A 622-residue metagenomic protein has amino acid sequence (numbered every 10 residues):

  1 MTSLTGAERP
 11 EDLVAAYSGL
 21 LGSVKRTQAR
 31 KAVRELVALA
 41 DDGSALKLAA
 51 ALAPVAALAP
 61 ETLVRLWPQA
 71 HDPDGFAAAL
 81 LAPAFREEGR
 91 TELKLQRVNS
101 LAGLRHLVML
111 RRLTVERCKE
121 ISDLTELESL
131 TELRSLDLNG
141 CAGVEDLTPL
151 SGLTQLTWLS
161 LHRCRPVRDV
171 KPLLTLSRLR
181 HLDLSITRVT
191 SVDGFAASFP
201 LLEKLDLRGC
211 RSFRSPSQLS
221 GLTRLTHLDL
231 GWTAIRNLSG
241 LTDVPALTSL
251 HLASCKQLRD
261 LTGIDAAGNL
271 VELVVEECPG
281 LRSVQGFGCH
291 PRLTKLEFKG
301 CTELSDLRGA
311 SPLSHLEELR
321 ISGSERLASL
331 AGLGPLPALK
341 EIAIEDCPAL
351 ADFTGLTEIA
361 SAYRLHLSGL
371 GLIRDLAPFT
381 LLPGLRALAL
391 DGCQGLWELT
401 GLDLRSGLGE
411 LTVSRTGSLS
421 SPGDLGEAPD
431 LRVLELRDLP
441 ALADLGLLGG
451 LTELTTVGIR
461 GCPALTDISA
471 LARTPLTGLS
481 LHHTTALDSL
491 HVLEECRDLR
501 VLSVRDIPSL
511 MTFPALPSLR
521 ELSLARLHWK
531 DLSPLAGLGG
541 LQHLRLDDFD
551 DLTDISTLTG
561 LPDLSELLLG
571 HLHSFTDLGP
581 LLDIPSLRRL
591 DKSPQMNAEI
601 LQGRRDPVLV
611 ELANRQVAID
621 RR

Functional and structural regions predicted by a protein language model:
M1-T2: Actinobacteria-biased recognition of intrinsically disordered, low-complexity terminal regions
P10-L20, D42-L52, D74-A82, L101 (+2 more regions): Amphipathic alpha-helical scaffolding segments comprising HEAT/armadillo-like alpha-solenoid repeats
V24-K25: Short inter-helical turns and helix N-cap capping residues of alpha-solenoid HEAT/ARM repeat scaffolds
A32, T62-L63: Conserved hydrophobic register position within alpha-solenoid helical repeats
A38, P54-A57, R65-G75, E87-S100 (+31 more regions): Concave beta-strand-loop units of leucine-rich repeat
L48-A51, A78-A79, L376, P422 (+1 more regions): Periodic aromatic/glycine/histidine/acidic cluster detector with a strong bias toward beta-strand repeat architectures
L581-P585: Short, conserved loop/helix-junction motifs that constitute active-site signature segments in enzyme catalytic cores
